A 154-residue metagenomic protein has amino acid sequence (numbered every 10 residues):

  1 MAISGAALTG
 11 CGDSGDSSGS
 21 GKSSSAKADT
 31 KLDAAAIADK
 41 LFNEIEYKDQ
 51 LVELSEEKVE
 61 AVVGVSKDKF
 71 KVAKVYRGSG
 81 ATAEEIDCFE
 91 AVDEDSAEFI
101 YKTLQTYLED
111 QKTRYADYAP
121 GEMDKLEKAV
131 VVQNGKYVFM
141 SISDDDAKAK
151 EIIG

Functional and structural regions predicted by a protein language model:
A6-G10: C-terminal motif of bacterial Sec signal peptides marking the signal peptidase cleavage site
G12-G15: Bacterial signal peptide processing site
S18-E44: Post-signal peptide N-terminal segment of mature Sec-exported envelope proteins
A35-A38, F42, E56, I86 (+4 more regions): Extracytoplasmic/secreted envelope proteins and their assembly/folding machinery, especially bacterial periplasmic
Q50-A83, D95: Short, compositionally biased low-complexity segments enriched in polar/charged residues
Y76-K102, K112: Mid-length scaffold segments of soluble, non-membrane domains
A97-N134: Short Gly/Thr-rich strand-loop-strand
G121-G154: A short, solvent-exposed beta-edge/loop patch
